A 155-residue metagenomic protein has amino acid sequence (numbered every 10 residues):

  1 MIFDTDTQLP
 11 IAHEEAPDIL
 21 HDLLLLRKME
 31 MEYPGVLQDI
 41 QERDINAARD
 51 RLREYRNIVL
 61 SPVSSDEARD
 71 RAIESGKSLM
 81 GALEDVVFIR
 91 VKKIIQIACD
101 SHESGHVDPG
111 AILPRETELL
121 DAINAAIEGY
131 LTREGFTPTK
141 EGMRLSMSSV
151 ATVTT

Functional and structural regions predicted by a protein language model:
I2-V150: Charge/polar-rich, low-complexity and marginally structured segments
A151-T155: Terminal membrane-proximal soluble interaction domains of membrane-associated proteins
